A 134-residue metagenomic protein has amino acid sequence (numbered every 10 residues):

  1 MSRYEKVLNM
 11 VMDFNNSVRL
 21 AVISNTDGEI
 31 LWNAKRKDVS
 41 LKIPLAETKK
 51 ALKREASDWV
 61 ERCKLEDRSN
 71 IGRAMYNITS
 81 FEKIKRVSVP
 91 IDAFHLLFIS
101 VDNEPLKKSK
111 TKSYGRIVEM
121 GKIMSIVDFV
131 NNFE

Functional and structural regions predicted by a protein language model:
M1-E134: Non-catalytic interaction/Regulatory regions outside core domains
